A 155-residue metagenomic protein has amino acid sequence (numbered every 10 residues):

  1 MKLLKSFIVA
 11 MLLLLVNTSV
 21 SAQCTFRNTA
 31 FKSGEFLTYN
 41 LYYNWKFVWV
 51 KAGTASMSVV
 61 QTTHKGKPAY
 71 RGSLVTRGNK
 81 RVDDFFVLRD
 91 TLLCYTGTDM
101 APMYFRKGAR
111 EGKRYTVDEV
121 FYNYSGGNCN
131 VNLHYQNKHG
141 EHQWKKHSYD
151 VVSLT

Functional and structural regions predicted by a protein language model:
L4-V16: Sec-dependent N-terminal signal peptides
A22-T91, G108-Y115: N-terminal cleavable signal peptides for secretion/export
K32-G34, Y115-T155: Solvent-exposed helix/loop surface patches that form functional interfaces
Y39, G72, A101-K107, C129-L133: Short hydrophobic/aromatic-rich beta-strand segments that constitute the beta-sheet cores of beta-sandwich/beta-barrel
V60-H64, Y95-G97, N123-S125: Short beta-strand micro-motifs enriched in acidic
L88-M103: A short, surface-exposed beta-strand/turn
